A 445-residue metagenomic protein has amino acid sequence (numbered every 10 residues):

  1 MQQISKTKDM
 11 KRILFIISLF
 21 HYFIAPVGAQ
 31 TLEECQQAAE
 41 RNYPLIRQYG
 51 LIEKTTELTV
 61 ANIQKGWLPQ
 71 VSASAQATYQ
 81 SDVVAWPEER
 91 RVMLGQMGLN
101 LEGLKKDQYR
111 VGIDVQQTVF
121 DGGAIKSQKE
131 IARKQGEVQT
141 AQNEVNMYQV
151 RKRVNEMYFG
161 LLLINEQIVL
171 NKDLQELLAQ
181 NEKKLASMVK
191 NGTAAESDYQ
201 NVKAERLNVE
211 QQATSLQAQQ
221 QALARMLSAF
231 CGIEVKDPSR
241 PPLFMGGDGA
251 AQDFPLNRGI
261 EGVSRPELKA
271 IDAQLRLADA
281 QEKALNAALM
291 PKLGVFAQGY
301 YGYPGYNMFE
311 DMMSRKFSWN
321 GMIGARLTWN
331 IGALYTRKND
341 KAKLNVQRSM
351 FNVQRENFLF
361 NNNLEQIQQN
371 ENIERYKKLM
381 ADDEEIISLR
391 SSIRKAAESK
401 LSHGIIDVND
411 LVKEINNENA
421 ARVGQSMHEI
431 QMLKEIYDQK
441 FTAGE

Functional and structural regions predicted by a protein language model:
M1-P44, M432-L433, A443-G444: Bacterial Sec-dependent N-terminal signal peptides
G28-V83, C231-Q281, N330-I331: Bacterial Sec-pathway N-terminal export signals of envelope proteins
E34, N143, Q149-S264, Y376 (+1 more regions): Periplasmic alpha-helical coiled-coil/stalk elements that build and connect Gram-negative outer-membrane
C35, N42, Y49, T118 (+23 more regions): Amphipathic alpha-helical coiled-coil segments and their boundaries
R47-L51, Q64, V119-M147, S197 (+3 more regions): Sec/SRP-type N-terminal targeting helices
S74-D114, F244-G249, F296-W329: Small/polar, glycine/serine/threonine/aspartate-rich low-complexity segments that form flexible
Q211-I233, S388-E445: Short segments within alpha-helical structural elements
